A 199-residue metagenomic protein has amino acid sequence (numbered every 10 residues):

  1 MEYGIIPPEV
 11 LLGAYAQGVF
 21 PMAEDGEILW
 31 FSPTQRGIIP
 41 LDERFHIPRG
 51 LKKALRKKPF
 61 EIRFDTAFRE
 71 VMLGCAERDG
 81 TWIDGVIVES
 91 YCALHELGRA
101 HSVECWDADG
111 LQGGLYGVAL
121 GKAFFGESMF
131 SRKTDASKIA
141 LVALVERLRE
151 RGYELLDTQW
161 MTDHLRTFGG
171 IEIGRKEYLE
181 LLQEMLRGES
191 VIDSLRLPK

Functional and structural regions predicted by a protein language model:
M1-K199: N-acyltransferase acceptor-side catalytic subdomain
